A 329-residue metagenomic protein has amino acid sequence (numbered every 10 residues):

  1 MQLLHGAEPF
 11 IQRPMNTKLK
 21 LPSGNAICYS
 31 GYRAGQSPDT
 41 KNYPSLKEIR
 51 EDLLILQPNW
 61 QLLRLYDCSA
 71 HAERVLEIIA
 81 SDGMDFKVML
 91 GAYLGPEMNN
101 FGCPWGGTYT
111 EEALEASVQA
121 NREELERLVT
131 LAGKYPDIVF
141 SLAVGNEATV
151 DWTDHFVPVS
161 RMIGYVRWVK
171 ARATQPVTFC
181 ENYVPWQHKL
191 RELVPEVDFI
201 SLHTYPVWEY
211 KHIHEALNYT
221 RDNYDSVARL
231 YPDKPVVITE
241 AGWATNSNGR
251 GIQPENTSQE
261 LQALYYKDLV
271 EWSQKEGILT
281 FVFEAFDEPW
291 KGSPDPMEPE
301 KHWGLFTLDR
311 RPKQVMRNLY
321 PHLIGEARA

Functional and structural regions predicted by a protein language model:
L4-P22, A26, A34-K41, P254-N256 (+1 more regions): Aromatic-rich peripheral "rim/lid" segments of glycoside hydrolase catalytic domains that contact and position glycan
N16-P22, L53-Q57, R74-V88, R127-I138 (+3 more regions): Acidic (Asp/Glu)-rich catalytic clusters
G24-N100: N-terminal carbohydrate-binding/catalytic regions of secreted carbohydrate-active enzymes
I27, L63, L142, I200 (+2 more regions): Conserved, mostly hydrophobic/aromatic
V75-Q175: Substrate-binding cleft of extracellular glycoside hydrolase catalytic domains
L90-A92, N99-C103, F140, N146 (+3 more regions): Aromatic- and acid-rich polysaccharide-binding/catalytic face of secreted or lumenal carbohydrate-active enzymes
V150, D154, L202-W208, L230-A263 (+1 more regions): Active-site clefts of carbohydrate-active enzymes
V166-Q187, D233-A244, I278-W290: Aromatic-lined carbohydrate-recognition surfaces of secreted/lumenal glycan-active proteins
